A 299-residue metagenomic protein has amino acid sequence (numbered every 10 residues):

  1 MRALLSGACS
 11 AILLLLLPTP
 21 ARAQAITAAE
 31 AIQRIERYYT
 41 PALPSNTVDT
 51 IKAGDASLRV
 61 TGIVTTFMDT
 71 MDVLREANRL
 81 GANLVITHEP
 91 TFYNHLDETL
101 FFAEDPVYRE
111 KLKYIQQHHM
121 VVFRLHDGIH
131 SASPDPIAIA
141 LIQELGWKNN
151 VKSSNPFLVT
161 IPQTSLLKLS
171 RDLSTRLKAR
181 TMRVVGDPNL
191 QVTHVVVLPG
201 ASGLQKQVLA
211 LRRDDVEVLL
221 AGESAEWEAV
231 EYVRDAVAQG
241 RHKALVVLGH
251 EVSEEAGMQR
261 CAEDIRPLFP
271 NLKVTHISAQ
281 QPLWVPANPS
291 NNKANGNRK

Functional and structural regions predicted by a protein language model:
M1-L4: Positively charged n-region of N-terminal signal peptides that target proteins for export
S6-L17: Bacterial N-terminal signal peptides
R22-K299: Active-site catalytic microenvironments in core metabolic enzymes, especially phosphate/sugar-handling
